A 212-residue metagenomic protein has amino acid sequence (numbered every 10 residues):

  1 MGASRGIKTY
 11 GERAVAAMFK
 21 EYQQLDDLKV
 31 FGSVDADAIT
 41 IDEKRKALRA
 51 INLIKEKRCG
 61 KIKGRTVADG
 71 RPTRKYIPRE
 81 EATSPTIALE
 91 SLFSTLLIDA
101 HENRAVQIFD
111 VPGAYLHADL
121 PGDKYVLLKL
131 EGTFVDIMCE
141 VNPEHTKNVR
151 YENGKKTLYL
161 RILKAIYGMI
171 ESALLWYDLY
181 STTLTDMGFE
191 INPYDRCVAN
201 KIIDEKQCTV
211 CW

Functional and structural regions predicted by a protein language model:
M1-W212: Long, low-complexity, charge-biased intrinsically disordered regions
